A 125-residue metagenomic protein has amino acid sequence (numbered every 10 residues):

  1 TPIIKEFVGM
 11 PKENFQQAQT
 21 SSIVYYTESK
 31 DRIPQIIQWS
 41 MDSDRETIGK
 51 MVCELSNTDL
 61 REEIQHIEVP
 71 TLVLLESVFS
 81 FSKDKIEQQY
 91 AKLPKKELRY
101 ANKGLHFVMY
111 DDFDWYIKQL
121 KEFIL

Functional and structural regions predicted by a protein language model:
T1-K5: Terminal domain-start segments
V8-Q65: Conserved alpha/beta-hydrolase catalytic His-Asp/Glu region
M10, V24-T27, Q88-L93, I124: Alpha-helix C-terminal capping segments
N57, H66, A91-K92, L125: Secondary-structure boundary motif
P70-Y110: Conserved loop-alpha-helix segment in the C-terminal half of the alpha/beta-hydrolase fold that carries the catalytic
Y110-I124: Post-His helix in hydrolase/transferase enzymes
